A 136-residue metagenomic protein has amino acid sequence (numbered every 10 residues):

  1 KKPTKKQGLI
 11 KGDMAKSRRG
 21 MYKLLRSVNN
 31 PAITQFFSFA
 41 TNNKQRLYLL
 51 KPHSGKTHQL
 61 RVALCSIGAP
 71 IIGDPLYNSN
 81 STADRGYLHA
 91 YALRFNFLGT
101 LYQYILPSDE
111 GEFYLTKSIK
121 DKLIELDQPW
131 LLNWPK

Functional and structural regions predicted by a protein language model:
K1, L50-H53: A structural micro-motif recognizing beta-strand termini and the immediately following turn/loop segments
K1-R46, V62: Glycine- and acidic-residue-rich catalytic/RNA-contacting loop of pseudouridine synthases
R26, Y48, I72-D74: Thr-Gly-centered strand-to-loop micro-motif
N30, K44, K56, G68 (+1 more regions): Short acidic/polar mixed-charge low-complexity motifs
H53-K56, E110: Short solvent-exposed strand/turn elements
K56-L64: Short beta-strand segments enriched for Tyr within beta-sheet-rich domains, predominantly fibronectin type III
A63-K136: Pseudouridine synthases involved in rRNA/tRNA modification
